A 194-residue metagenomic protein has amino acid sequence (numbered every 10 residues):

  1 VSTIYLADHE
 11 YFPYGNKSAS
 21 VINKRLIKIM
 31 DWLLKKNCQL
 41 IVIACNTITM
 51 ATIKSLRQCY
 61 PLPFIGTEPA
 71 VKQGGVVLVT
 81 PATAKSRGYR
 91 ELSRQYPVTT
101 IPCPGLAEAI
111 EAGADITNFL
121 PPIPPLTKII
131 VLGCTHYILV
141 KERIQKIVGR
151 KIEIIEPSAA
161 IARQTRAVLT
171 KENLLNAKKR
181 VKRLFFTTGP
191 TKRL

Functional and structural regions predicted by a protein language model:
V1-L194: Non-catalytic structural scaffold of enzyme domains
